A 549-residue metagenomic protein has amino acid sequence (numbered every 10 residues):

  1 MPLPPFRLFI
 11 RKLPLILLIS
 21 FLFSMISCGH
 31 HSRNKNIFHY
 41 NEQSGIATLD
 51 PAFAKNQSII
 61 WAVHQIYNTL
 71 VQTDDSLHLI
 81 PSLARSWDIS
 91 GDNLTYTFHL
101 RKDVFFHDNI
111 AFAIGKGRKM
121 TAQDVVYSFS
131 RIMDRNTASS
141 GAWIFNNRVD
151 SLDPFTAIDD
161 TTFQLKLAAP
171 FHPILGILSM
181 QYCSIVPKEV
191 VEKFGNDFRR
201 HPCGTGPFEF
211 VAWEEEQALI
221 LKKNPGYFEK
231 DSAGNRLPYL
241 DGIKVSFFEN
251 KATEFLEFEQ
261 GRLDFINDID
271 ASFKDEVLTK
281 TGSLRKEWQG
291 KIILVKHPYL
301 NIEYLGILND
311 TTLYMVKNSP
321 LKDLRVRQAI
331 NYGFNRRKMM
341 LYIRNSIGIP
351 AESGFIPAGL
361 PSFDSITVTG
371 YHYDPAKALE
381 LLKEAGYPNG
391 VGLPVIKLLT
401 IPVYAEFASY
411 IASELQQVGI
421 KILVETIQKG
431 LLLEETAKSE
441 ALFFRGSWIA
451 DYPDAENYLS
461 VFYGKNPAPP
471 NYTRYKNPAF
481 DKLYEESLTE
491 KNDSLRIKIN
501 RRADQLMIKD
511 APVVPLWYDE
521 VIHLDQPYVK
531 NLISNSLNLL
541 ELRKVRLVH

Functional and structural regions predicted by a protein language model:
N41-G91, H99, S130, T137 (+1 more regions): N-terminal lobe/hinge region of extracytoplasmic solute-binding protein
S86-T137, Q164, E254-E259, P320-D323 (+1 more regions): Aromatic- and charge-enriched surface segment that lines or borders ligand/interaction sites
D88, D124, T137-E189, E214: Surface-exposed binding/hinge segments that line and control ligand-binding clefts or catalytic entry sites
H107, K166-S184, R199-T253, L278-I302 (+2 more regions): Aromatic-rich, solvent-exposed beta-strand/loop patch
F208, L324, Y332, I349-E384 (+1 more regions): Structural transition elements
V277, L308, V316-L360, F407 (+1 more regions): Periplasmic-binding protein-like
L324-Q328, M340, L423-L432, A437 (+2 more regions): Extracytoplasmic/peripheral linker and loop segments enriched in polar/acidic and small residues with frequent Thr/Pro
H523-H549: Long beta-strand-rich cores associated with HINT superfamily self-processing modules
